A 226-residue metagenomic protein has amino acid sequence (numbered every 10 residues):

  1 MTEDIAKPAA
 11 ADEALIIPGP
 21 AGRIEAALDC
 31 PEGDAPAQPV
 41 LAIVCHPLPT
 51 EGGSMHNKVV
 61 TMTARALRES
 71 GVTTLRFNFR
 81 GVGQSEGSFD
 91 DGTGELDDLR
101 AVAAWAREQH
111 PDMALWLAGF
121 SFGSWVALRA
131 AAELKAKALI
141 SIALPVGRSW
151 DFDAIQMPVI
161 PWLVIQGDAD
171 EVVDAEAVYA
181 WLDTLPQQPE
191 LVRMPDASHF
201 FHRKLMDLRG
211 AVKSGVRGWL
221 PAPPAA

Functional and structural regions predicted by a protein language model:
M1-A37: N-terminal cap/lid segment of alpha/beta-hydrolase-fold proteins
G33-R76: Short, surface-exposed "cap/lid" segments of acyl-processing enzymes
G87, A197-R209: Catalytic histidine-centered segment of alpha/beta-hydrolase-like enzymes
F89-H110: Alpha/beta-hydrolase active-site loop
A118-A127: Gly/Ala-rich beta-loop-alpha elbow adjacent to hydrolase catalytic centers
P158-V159, L163-Q166, D170: Short beta-strand/loop motif that positions the catalytic acidic residue of the alpha/beta-hydrolase fold
D168-V173, H199-F200: Acidic catalytic loop of the alpha/beta-hydrolase fold
T184-F200: Catalytic histidine neighborhood in serine/cysteine hydrolases with alpha/beta-hydrolase-type architecture
